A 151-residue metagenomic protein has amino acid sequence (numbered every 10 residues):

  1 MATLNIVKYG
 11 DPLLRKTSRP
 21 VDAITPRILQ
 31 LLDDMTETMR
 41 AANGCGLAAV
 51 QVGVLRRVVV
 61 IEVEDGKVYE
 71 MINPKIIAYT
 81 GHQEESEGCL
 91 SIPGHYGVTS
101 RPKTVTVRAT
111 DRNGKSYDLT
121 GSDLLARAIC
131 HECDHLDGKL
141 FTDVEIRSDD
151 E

Functional and structural regions predicted by a protein language model:
M1-E151: Positively charged
